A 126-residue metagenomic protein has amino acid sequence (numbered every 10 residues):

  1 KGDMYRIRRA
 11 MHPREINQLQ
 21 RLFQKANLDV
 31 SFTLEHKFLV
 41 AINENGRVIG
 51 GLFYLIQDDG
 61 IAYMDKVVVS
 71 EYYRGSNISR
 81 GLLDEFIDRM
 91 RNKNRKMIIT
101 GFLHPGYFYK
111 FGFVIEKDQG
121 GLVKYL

Functional and structural regions predicted by a protein language model:
K1-V30, I42-N43, Q119: Short amphipathic alpha-helix that is part of the acyltransferase structural core
L19, F23, K96-G101: Short, hydrophobic beta-strand segments that form beta-sheet elements in well-ordered domains
H36, K93-R95: Short, high-confidence coil segments that cap the C-terminus of an alpha-helix and link into the following beta-strand
K37, G60, L103-H104: A generic "binding-loop/recognition-motif" signal
V40, K117-L126: C-terminal "cap" of GNAT-fold acetyltransferases
V40, R47-I56, I61-V68: Conserved beta-strand in the GNAT
V69, G75-D88: Conserved acetyl-CoA-binding loop-helix of GNAT-fold acetyltransferases
K96, F102-G121: Conserved active-site alpha-helix within GNAT-family acetyltransferase domains
